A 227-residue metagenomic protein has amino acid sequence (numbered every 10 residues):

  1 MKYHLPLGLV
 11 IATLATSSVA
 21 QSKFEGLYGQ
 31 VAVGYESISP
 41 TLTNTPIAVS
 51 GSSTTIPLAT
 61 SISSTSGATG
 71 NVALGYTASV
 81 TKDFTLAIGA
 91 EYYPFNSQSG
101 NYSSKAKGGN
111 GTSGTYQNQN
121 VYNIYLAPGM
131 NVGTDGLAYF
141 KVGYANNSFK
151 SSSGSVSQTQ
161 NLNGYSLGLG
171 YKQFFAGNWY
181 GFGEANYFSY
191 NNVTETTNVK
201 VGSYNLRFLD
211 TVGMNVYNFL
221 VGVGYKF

Functional and structural regions predicted by a protein language model:
H4, S17-F227: Gram-negative outer-membrane beta-barrel domains
P6-L14: Bacterial N-terminal signal peptides
